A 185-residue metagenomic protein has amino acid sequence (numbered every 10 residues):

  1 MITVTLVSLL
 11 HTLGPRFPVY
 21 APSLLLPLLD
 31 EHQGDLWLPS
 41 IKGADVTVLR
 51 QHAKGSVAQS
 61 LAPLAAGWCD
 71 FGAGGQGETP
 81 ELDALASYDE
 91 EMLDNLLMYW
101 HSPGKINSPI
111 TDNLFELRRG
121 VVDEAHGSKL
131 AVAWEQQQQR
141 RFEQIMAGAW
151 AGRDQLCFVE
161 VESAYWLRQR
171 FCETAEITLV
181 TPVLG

Functional and structural regions predicted by a protein language model:
M1-G185: Compositional signal for N-terminal targeting/processing segments
